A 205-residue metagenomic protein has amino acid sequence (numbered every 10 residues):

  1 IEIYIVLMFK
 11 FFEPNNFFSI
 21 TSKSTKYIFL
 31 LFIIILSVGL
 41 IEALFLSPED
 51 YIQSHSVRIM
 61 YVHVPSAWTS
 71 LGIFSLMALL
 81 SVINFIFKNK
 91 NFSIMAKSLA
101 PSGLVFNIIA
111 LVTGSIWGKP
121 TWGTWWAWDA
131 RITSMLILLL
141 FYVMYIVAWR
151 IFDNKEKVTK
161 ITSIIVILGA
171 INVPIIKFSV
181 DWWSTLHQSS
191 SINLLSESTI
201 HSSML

Functional and structural regions predicted by a protein language model:
N16-L31: N-terminal membrane topogenic signal
T21, I86-K97, F152-T159: Membrane-interface helix-boundary motifs at transmembrane edges
I35-D50: Alpha-helical transmembrane segments of multi-pass membrane proteins
S54-Y61, P120-M135, V158-T162: Non-cytosolic membrane-interface motifs at loop->transmembrane helix junctions
V64, S184-L205: Membrane-interface transmembrane-helix boundary segments in multi-pass integral membrane proteins
S66-L80, I137-W149, L205: Hydrophobic cores of alpha-helical transmembrane segments in multi-pass inner/ER membrane proteins, independent
V105-V147: Membrane-interface helix-loop-helix modules in multi-pass inner-membrane proteins
T162-F178: Hydrophobic alpha-helical membrane-insertion segments
